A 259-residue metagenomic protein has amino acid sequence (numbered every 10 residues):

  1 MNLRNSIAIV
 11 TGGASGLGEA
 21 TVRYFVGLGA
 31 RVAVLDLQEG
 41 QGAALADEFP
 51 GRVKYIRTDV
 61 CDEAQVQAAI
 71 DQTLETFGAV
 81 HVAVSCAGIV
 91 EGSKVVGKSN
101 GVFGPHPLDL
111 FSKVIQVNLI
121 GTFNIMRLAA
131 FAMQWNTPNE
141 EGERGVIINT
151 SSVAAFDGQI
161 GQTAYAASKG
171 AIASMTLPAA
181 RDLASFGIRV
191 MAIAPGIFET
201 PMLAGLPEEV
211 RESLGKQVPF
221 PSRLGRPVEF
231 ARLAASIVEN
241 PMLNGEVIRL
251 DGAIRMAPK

Functional and structural regions predicted by a protein language model:
N2, R226-L250, R255: C-terminal substrate-recognition "lid" of short-chain dehydrogenase/reductases
N2-A33: Canonical Rossmann dinucleotide-binding motif of NAD(H)/NADP(H)-dependent dehydrogenases/reductases, specifically
E39-G40, R57-A69: The beta1-alpha1 cofactor-binding region of Rossmann-like NAD(H)/NADP(H)-dependent oxidoreductases
I89, F103-M126, I147-I148, I172: Catalytic Tyr-X3-Lys loop
I89-S112, F131, W135-E141, G161-A164 (+1 more regions): Conserved mid-core segment of classical short-chain dehydrogenase/reductases
F131, A180-D182: Alpha-helical segment proximal to the catalytic Tyr-Lys
S152: Residue(s) in the substrate-gating loop at a strand-loop-helix junction that position the organic substrate next
A184, R189, L243-E246: Short, small/polar-rich loop/turn modules that mediate ligand/substrate recognition or access, typified
